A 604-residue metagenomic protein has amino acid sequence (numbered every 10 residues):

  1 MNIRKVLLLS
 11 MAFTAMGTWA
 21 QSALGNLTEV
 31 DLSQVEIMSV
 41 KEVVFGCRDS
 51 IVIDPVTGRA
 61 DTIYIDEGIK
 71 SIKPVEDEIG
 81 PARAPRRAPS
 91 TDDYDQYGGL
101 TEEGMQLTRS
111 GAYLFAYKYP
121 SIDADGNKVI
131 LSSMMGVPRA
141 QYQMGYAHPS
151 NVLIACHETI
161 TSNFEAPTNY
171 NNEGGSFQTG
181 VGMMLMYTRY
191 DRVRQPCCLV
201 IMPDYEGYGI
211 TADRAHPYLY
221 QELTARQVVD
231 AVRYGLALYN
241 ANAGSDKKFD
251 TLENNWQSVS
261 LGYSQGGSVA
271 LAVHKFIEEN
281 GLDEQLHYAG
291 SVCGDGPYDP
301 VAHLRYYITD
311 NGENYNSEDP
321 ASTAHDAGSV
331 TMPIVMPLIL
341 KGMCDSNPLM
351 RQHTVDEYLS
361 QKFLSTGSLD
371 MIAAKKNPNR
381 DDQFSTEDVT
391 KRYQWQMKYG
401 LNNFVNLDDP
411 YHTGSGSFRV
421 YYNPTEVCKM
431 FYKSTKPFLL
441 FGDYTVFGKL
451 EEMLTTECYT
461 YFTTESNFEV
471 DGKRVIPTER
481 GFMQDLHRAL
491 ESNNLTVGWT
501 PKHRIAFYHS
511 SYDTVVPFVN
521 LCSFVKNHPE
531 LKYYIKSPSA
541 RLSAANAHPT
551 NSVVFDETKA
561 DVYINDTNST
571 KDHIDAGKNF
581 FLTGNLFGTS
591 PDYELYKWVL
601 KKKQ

Functional and structural regions predicted by a protein language model:
M1-A23: Bacterial Sec-dependent N-terminal signal peptides
Q21-Y142: Catalytic-loop region of hydrolases
D123-S132, G136-C197: Short, surface-exposed "cap/lid" segments of acyl-processing enzymes
Y218-N242: Alpha/beta-hydrolase active-site loop
R233-N316: Primarily recognizes the serine-hydrolase "nucleophile elbow" in alpha/beta-hydrolase and SGNH/GDSL folds
G294-G498: Accessory cap/linker subdomain of secreted extracellular hydrolases
R305, H487-R488, Y512, C522-S523 (+1 more regions): C-terminal catalytic histidine-bearing segment of alpha/beta-hydrolase fold enzymes
A506-D513: Short beta-strand/loop motif that positions the catalytic acidic residue of the alpha/beta-hydrolase fold
